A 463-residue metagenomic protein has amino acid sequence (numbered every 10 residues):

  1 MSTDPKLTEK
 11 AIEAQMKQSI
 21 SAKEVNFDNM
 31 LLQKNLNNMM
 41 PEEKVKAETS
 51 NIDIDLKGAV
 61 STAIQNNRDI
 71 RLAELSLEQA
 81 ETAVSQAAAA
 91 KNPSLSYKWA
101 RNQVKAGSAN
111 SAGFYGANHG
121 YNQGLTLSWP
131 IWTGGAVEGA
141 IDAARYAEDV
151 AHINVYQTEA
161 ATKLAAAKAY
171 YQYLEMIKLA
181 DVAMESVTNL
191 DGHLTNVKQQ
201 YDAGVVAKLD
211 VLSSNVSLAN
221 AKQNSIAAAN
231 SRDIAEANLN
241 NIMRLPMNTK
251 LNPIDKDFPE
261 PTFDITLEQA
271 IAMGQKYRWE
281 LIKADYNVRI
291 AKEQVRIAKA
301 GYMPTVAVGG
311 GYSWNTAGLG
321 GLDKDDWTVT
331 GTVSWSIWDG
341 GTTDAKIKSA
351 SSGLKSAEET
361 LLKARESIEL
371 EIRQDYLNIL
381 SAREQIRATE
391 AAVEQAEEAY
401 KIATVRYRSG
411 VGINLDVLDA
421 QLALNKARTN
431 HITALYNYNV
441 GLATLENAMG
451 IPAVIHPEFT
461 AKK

Functional and structural regions predicted by a protein language model:
M1-F27, K46-E48, N430-K463: Acidic, low-complexity, intrinsically disordered peripheral segments
D4, T8-S19, D28, N35 (+6 more regions): Periplasmic alpha-helical coiled-coil/stalk elements that build and connect Gram-negative outer-membrane
T49, D53-Q65, V206, N215 (+2 more regions): Amphipathic alpha-helical coiled-coil scaffold segments and their short linker/junction regions
G58, L72, G120-N122, A136 (+5 more regions): Transmembrane beta-barrel architecture of outer-membrane proteins
V60, G124-T126, Y170, A307 (+2 more regions): Membrane-embedded beta-strand positions in outer-membrane beta-barrel channels/transporters
R71, S94-N118, S128-Q157, L179 (+5 more regions): Small/polar (Gly/Ser/Thr/Ala-rich) solvent-exposed segments that form structured loops/beta-strands/short helices used
L72-A90, E138-E185, G192-Q199, V216 (+8 more regions): Extended amphipathic coiled-coil alpha-helical segments
Y201-V205, Y407-V411, A448: A short glycine-centered flexible hinge/capping loop motif at secondary-structure junctions
